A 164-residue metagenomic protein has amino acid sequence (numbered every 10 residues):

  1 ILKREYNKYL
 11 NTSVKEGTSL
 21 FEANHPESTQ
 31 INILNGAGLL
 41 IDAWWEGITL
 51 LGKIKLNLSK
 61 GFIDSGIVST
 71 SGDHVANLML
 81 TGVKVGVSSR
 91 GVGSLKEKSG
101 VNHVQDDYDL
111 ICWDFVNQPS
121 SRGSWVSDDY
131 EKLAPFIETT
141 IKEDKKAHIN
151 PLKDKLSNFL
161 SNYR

Functional and structural regions predicted by a protein language model:
I1-E143, K155, F159, Y163: Signature of dsDNA virion morphogenesis modules
N150, R164: Accessory terminal regions of nucleic-acid processing enzymes
